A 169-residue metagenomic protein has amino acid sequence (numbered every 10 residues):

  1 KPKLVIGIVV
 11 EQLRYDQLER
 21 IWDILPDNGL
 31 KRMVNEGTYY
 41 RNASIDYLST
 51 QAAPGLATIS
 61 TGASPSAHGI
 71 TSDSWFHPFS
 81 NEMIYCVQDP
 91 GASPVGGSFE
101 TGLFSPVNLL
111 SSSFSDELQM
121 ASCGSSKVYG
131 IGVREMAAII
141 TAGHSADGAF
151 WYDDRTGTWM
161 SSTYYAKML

Functional and structural regions predicted by a protein language model:
K1-K3, R20-D23, T163-L169: N-terminal secretory/membrane-targeting segments
P2-R14, M33, I59, L118: Beta-strand elements within well-structured catalytic alpha/beta cores of enzymes that handle phosphate/sulfate esters
K3, Y15-L18, S44, G55 (+2 more regions): Sparse, context-dependent recognition of short Cys/His-centered cofactor- or disulfide-binding micro-motifs
L4, Q12, D16, R20-L25 (+2 more regions): Soluble non-cytosolic domains of exported or imported proteins
L4-I8, L30-E36, D89-P94: Short amphipathic alpha-helical segments, especially helix-boundary/capping motifs
L13, Y39, G97-F99: General secondary-structure edge motif
L18-A67, K127-I131: Short, structured active-site-proximal loop/turn typified by the sulfatase FGly-forming signature C/S-X-P-X-R
S64, I70-L169: His/Asp/Glu-rich, glycine-adjacent segments that coordinate divalent cations and/or stabilize oxyanion chemistry on
